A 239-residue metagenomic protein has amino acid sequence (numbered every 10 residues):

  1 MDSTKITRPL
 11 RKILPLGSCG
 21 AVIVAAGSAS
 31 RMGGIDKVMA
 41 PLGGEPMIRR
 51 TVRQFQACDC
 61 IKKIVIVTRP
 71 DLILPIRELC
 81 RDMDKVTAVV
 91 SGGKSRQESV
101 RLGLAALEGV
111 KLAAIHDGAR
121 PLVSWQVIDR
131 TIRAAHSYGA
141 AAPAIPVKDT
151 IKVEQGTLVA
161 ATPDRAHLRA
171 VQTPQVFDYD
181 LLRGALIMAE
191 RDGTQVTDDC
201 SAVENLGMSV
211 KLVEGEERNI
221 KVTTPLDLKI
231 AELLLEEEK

Functional and structural regions predicted by a protein language model:
D2-T4, R8, N219-K239: Hydrophobic helical membrane-anchoring modules
L10-D71: N-terminal glycine-rich phosphate-binding loop and ensuing alpha1 helix
I23, I48, G103, H116-D117 (+3 more regions): Residue-level signal for inorganic ion chemistry
V24, L72, R96-V100: Conserved donor sugar-nucleotide recognition element shared by glycan-biosynthetic enzymes
L74-L79: Acidic helix N-cap motif at the loop->helix transition within catalytic regions of sugar-transfer enzymes
R81-L112: Short phosphate-binding loop-to-helix
V110-R120: Short beta-strand-to-loop acidic/aromatic patch adjacent to the donor-nucleotide binding site
L122-V213: Conserved core of the sugar-phosphate nucleotidyltransferase
